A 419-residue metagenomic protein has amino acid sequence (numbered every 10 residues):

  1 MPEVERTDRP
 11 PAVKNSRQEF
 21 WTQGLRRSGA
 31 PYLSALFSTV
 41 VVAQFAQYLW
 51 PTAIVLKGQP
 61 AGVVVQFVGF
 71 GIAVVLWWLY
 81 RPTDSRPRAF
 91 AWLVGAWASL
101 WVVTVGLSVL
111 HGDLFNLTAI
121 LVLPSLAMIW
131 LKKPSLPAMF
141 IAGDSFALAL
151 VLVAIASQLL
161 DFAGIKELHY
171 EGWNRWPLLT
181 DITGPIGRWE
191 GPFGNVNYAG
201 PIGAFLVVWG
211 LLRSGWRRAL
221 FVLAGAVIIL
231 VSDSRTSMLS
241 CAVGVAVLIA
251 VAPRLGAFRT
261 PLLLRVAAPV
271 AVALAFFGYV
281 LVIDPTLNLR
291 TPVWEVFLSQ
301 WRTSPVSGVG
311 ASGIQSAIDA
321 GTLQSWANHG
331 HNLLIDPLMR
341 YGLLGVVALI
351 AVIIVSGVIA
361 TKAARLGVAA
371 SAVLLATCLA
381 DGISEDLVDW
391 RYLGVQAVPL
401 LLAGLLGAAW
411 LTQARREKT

Functional and structural regions predicted by a protein language model:
P2, A156-G164, I249-N288, L298-R302: A membrane-periplasm/extracellular boundary helix in multi-pass inner-membrane enzymes that assemble envelope glycans
P2-R81, W97-S108, L333, T377-S384: N-terminal signal-anchor transmembrane segment
E3, K14, R259, L343-L379 (+1 more regions): Hydrophobic transmembrane alpha-helices and their immediate junctions
F45-V68, T83-F90, S99-L123, P137-A138 (+3 more regions): Interfacial transmembrane-helix termini
V75-Y80, T104-L159, V352, A380: Transmembrane alpha-helical segments and their membrane-water interfaces
I141-G172, P177-P185, G191-D233, M238-V251: Alpha-helical transmembrane segments of multi-pass inner-membrane proteins
L281-Y341, S356, A360-A363: Long extracytoplasmic/lumenal interhelical loops at the membrane interface of multi-pass membrane proteins
A372-L379, L387-T419: Transmembrane alpha-helices of multi-pass inner-membrane enzymes
